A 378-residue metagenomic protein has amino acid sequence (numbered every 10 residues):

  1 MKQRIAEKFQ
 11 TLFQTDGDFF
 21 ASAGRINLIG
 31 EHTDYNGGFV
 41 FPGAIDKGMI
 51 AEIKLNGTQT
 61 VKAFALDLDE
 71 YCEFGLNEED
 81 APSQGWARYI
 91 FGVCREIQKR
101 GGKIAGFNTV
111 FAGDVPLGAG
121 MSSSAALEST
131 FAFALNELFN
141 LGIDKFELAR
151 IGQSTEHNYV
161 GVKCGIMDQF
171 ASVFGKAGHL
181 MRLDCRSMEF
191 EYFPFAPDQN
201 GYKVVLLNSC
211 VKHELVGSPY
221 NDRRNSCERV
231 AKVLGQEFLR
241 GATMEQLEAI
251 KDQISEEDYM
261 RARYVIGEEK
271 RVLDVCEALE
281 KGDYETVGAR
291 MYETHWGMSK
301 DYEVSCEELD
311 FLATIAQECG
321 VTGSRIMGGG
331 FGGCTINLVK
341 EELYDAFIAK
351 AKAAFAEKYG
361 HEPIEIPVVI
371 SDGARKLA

Functional and structural regions predicted by a protein language model:
M1-F20, I26-F39, E73-N77, S83-A196 (+3 more regions): Gly/Ser-rich oxyanion-binding loop with an adjacent helix/lid that shapes the negatively charged ligand pocket
M1-R25, I50-S83, H179-G323, L338-A378: C-terminal nucleotide
G37-A44, R223-R224: Short Gly/aromatic-enriched secondary-structure transition segments
P42-A44, E52-L55, G101: Short, charge-rich binding segments
I45, C94, E228-A231: Short, amphipathic alpha-helical segments that act as regulatory/interfacial helices in nucleotide-processing proteins
T109-F111, L207-S209, T335: A structural signal for short, well-ordered beta-strand segments
A125-A126, C334-L338: FabD-like malonyl-/acyl-CoA
